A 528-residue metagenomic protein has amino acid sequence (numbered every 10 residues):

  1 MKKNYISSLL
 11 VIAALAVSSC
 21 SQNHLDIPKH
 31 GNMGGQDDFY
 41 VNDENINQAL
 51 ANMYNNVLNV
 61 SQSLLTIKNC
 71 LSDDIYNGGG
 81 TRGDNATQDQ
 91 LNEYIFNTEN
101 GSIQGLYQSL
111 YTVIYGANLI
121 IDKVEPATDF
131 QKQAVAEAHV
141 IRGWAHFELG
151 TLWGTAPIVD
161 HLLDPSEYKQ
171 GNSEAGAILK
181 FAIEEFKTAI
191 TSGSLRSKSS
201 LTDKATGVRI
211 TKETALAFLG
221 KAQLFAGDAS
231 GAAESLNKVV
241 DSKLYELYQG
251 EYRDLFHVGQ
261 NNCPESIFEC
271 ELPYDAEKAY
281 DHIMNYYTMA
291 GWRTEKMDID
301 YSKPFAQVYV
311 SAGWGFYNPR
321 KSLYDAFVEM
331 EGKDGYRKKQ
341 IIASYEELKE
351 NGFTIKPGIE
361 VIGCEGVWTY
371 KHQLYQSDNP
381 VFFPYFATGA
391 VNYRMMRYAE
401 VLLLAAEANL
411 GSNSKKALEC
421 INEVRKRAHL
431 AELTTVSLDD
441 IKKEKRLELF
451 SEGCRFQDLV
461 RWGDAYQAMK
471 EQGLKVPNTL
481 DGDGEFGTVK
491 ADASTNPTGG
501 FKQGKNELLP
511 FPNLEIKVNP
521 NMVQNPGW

Functional and structural regions predicted by a protein language model:
K3-Y5, A16-E44, G143, A182 (+4 more regions): Bacterial Sec-dependent N-terminal signal peptides
C20-N69, V518-W528: Membrane-proximal, proline-rich intrinsically disordered regions
Q36-D37, S63-G80, V159-L162, L195-F218 (+6 more regions): Short, surface-exposed recognition loops and adjoining beta-strand edges that mediate ligand/DNA contacts, enriched
N42-S61, G83-W153, K169-G176, K180 (+4 more regions): Conserved, well-structured interaction surfaces
E44-N45, L50, N59-S61, N85-G105 (+5 more regions): Elongated scaffold/linker segments in the mid-to-C-terminal portions of large proteins
L149, A226, L410-S412: Structural motif corresponding to the intra-repeat A-B loop/turn of tetratricopeptide repeats
L152, L179, A229, S414-K415: TPR-repeat structural position
